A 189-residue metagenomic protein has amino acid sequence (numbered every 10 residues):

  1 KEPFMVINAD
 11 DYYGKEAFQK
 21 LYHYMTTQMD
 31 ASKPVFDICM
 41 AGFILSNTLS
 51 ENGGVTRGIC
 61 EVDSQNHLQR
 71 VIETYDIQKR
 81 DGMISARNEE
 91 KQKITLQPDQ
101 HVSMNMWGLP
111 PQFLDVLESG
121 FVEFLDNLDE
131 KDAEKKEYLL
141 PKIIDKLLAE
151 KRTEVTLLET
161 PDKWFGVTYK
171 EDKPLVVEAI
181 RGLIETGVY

Functional and structural regions predicted by a protein language model:
K1-E2, S32: Glycine-rich phosphate-binding loop signature in dinucleotide/nucleotide-binding domains
F4-V6: Short aromatic/hydrophobic "clamp" motif used to bind/position activated sugar donors
A9-Y12: The conserved acidic donor/metal-binding loop of glycosyltransferases
G14-W107: Conserved core of the sugar-phosphate nucleotidyltransferase
V62-S64, V71-T74, Q78-Y189: Conserved alpha/beta core of the MobA/IspD/sugar-nucleotide pyrophosphorylase nucleotidyltransferase superfamily
